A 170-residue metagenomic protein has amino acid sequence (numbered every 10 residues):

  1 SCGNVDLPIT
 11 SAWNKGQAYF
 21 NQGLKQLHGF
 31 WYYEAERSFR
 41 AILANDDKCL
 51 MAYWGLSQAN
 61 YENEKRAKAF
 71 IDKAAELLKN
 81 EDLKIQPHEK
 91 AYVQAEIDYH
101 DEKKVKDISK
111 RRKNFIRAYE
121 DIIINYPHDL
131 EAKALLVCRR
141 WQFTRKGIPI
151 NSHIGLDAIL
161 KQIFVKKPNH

Functional and structural regions predicted by a protein language model:
S1-G29, A69-D72, E89-I97: N-terminal leader/linker segments that initiate helical-solenoid repeat arrays
N14-Q22, D47-A59, D82-K104, P127-K146 (+1 more regions): Amphipathic alpha-helical repeat scaffolds of TPR domains
F30-R37, L56-Q86, Q94-K110, Q142-I154: Inter-helical turn/loop elements of alpha-helical hairpins
A41-A44, E76, I123-I124, F164-V165: Conserved structural position within tetratricopeptide repeats
L43, L56, K113, E120-N125 (+2 more regions): Polytopic transmembrane helical bundles with strong interfacial aromatic enrichment
I97, K104-I124, A134: Asp-box/WD-like beta-propeller blade repeats and closely related beta-sheet repeat scaffolds
